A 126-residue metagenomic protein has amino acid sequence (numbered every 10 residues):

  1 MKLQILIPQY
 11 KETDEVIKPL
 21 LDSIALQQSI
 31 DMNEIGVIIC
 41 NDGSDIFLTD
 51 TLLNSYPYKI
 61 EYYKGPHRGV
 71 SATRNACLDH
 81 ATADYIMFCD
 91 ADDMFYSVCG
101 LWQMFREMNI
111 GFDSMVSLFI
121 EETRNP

Functional and structural regions predicted by a protein language model:
K2-Q4, G36: Cell-envelope/extracellular polymer assembly enzymes that use nucleotide-activated donors
K11, Y63-V70, M94: Short, acidic/glycine-rich phosphate-metal binding loop used to engage nucleotide
E12-Q28: Short, well-formed alpha-helical segments that are part of the catalytic scaffolds of diverse glycosyltransferases
N33-S44, E61-P66: Short beta-strand/loop segment that forms part of the nucleotide-sugar
I39-D50, D90: A conserved acidic beta->alpha catalytic loop
G65-A81: Glycine-rich, basic loop-to-helix element that forms the pyrophosphate-binding segment of sugar-nucleotide handling
I86: Short aromatic/hydrophobic "clamp" motif used to bind/position activated sugar donors
M94, V98-P126: Conserved donor NDP-sugar-binding/catalytic core segment of glycosyltransferases
